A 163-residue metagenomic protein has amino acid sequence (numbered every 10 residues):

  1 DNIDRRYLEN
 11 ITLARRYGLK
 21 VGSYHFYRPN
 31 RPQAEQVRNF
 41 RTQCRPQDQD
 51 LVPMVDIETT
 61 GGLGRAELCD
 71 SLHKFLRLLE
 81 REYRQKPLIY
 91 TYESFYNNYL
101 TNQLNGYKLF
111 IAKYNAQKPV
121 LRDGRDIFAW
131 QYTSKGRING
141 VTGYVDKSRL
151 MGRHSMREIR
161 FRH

Functional and structural regions predicted by a protein language model:
D1-N2, Y27-P32, T59-L63, E93-N97 (+2 more regions): Solvent-exposed loop/turn segments at secondary-structure junctions within structured extracellular/periplasmic domains
D1-Q85: Substrate-binding cleft of extracellular glycoside hydrolase catalytic domains
R41-G61, L100-D126: Structural recognition of alpha->loop->beta junctions
R65-L68, Y99-T101, V141: A short secondary-structure junction signal
R77, R81, Y92-E93, T101: Active-site-proximal helix/loop segments of hydrolytic enzymes
R84-Y96, K108: Aromatic-lined carbohydrate-recognition surfaces of secreted/lumenal glycan-active proteins
L104-H163: Functionally critical loop-and-helix segments that line ligand-binding/catalytic clefts of soluble enzyme domains
